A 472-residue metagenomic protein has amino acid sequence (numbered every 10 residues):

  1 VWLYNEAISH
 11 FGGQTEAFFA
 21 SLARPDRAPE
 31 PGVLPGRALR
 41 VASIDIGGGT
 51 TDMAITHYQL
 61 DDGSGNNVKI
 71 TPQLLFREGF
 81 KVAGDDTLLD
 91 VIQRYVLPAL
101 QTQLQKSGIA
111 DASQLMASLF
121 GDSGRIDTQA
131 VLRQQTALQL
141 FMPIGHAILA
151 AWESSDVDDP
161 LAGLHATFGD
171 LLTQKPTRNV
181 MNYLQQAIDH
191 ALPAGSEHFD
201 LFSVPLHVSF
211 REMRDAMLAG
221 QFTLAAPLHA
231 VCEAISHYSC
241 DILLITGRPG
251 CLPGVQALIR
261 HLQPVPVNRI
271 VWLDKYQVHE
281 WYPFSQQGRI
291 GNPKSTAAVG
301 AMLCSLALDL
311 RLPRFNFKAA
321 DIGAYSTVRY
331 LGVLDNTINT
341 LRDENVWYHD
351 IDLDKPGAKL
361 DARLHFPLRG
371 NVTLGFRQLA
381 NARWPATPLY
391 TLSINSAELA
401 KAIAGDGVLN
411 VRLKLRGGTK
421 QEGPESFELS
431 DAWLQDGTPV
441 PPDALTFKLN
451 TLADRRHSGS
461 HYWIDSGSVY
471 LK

Functional and structural regions predicted by a protein language model:
V1-G13, D85, L89-D90, V271-R329: Glycine-rich phosphate-binding/hydrolytic loop that grips phosphoryl groups
V1-V41, L449-K472: Nucleotide/phosphate-binding catalytic cleft detector across ATP-hydrolyzing and phosphate-transferring enzymes
L3-L34, A187-S239, V255-L258: Phosphate/ATP-binding catalytic cores across multiple sugar-kinase/actin-like superfamilies, primarily ASKHA
A17-P35, L39-R40, D45-G48, K106-L119 (+1 more regions): Extended, charge-rich low-complexity interaction segments
P35-D52, T56-Q59, G84-D85, G247-G250: A short acidic Gly-Thr/Ser loop motif
I55-E197, L310-L392: Phosphate-binding glycine-rich/basic clefts of nucleotide- and phosphate-handling proteins, predominantly
C251-V271: Conserved helicase motor "Helicase C" RecA-like lobe of SF1/SF2 P-loop NTPases
N345-K472: Long C-terminal appendages of very large multidomain proteins
